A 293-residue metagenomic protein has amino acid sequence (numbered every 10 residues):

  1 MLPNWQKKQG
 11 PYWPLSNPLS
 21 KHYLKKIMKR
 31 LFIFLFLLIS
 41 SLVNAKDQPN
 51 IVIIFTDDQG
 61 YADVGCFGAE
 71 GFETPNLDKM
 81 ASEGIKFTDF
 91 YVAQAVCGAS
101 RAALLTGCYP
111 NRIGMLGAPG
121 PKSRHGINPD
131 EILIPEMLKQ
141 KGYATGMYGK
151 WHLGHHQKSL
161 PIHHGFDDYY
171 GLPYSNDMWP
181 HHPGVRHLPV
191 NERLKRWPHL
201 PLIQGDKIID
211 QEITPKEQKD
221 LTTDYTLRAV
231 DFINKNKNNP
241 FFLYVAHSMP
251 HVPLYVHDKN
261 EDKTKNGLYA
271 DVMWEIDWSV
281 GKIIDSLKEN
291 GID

Functional and structural regions predicted by a protein language model:
L15-P18: Intrinsically disordered, low-complexity segments enriched in serine/threonine/proline/glycine and often basic
K25-L31: Positively charged n-region of N-terminal signal peptides that target proteins for export
K29, V43-D293: Formylglycine-dependent sulfatase
I33-N44: Hydrophobic h-region of N-terminal signal peptides that target proteins for export in Gram-negative bacteria
